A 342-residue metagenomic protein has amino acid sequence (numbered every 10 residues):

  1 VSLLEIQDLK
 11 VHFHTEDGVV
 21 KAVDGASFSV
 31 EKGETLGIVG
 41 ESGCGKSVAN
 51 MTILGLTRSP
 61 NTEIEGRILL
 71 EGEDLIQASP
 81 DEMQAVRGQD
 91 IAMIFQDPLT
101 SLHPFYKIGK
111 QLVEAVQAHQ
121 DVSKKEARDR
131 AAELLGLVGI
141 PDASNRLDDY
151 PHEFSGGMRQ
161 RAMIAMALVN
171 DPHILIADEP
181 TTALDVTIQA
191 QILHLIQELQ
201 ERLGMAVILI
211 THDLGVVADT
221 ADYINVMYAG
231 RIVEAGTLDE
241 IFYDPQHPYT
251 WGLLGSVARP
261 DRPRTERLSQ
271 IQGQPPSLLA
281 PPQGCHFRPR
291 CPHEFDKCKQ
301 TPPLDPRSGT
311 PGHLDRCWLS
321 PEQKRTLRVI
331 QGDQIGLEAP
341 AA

Functional and structural regions predicted by a protein language model:
L3, H12-G25, L56-N61, S79-E82 (+3 more regions): A short, flexible loop at the N-terminus of ABC-type nucleotide-binding domains that lies
E41, G55, I176, P180 (+1 more regions): P-loop NTP-binding/switch modules centered on Walker-like glycine-rich loops
E63-D74: Conserved ABC transporter NBD signature motif
E73-D74, K125-N145, W251, G255: Conserved ABC ATPase "signature" region
D149-F154, M158: Conserved ABC ATPase signature
V169-H173: A short, proline-enriched helix->beta-strand linker immediately N-terminal to the Walker B motif in ABC-type P-loop
T237-A342: Charged, flexible cofactor/metal-binding loops and thiol motifs
